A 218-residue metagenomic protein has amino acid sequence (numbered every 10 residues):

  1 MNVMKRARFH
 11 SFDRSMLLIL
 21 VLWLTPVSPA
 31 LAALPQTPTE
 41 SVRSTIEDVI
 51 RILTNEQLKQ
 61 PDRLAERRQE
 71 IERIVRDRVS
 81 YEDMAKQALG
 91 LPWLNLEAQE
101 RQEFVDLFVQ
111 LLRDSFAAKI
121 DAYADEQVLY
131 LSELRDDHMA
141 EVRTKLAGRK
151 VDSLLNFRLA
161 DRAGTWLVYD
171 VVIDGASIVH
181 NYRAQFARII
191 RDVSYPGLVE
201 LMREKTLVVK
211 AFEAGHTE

Functional and structural regions predicted by a protein language model:
V3-L17: Bacterial N-terminal signal peptides that target proteins for export
S15-V27: Bacterial N-terminal signal peptides
V27-L34: Sec/Tat signal peptide C-region and signal peptidase I cleavage site
P35-L112, F116: Early exported N-terminus immediately downstream of N-terminal targeting peptides
F108, S132-L134, L146-G148, L159-D161 (+1 more regions): A mature extracytoplasmic/lumenal domain signature
D114-S153, K205-E218: Surface-exposed, charged secondary-structure patches
L154-H180: Short beta-strand edge/turn micro-motifs at domain boundaries
I173-E218: Low-complexity, intrinsically disordered terminal/linker segments enriched in charged and Gly/Pro repeats
